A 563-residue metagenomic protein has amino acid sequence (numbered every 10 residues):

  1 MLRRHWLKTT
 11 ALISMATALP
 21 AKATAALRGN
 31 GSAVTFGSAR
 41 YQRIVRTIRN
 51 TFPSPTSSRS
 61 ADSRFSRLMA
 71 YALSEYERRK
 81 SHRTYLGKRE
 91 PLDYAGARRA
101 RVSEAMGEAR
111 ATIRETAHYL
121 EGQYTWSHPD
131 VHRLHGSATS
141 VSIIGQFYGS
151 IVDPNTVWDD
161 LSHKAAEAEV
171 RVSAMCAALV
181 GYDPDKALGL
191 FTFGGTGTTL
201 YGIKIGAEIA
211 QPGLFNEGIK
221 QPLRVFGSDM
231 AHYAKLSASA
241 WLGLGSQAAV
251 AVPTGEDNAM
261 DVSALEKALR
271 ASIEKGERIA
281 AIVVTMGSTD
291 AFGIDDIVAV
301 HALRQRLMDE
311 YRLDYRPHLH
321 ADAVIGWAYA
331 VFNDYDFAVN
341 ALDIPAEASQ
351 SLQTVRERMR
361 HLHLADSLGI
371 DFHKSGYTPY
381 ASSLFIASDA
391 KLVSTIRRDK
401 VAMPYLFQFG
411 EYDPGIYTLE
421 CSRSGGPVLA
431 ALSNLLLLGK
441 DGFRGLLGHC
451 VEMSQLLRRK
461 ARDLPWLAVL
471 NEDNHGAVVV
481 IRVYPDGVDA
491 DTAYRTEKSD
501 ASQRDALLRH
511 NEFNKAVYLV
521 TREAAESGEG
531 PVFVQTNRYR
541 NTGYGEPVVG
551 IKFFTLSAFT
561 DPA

Functional and structural regions predicted by a protein language model:
M1-S14: N-terminal secretory signal peptides and thylakoid transit peptides that target proteins across membranes
G31-T35, I205-A390: Conserved PLP-enzyme active-site core in the AAT-like
V34-K186, L519-Y539, Y544-A558: N-terminal entrance/gating region of PLP-dependent enzymes' catalytic architecture
T139-I151, V170-P184, W241-G243, I273-I279 (+3 more regions): Active-site-adjacent bridging/hinge elements
K164-A165, G189-T196, F226-S228: Active-site nucleophile and cofactor-binding loops and adjacent substrate-binding regions of central metabolic enzymes
C176-I205, A249-P253: Short loop-beta-helix segment that forms the pyridoxal 5′-phosphate
N340-H475, Y484-G487: Active-site C-terminal subdomain of aminotransferase-like
A468-E526: Conserved PLP-binding catalytic core of the aspartate aminotransferase-like
